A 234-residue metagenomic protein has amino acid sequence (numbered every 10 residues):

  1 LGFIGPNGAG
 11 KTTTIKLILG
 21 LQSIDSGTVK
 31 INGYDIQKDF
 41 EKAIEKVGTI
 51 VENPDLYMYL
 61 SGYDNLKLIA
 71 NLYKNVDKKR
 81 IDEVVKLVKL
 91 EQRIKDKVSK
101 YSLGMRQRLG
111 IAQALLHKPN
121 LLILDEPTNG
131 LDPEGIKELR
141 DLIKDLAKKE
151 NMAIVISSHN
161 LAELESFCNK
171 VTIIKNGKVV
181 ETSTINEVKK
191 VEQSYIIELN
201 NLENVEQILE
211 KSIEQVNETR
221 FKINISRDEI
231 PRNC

Functional and structural regions predicted by a protein language model:
L1-I156, L161-K175, E181: ABC transporter nucleotide-binding domains
G20-S23, I44, E187-K190, E214-Q215: Short, flexible turn/loop "capping" segments at secondary-structure junctions
D77, K95, K178, L202-N204 (+1 more regions): Generic "edge-of-domain/loop-turn" microfeature
K178-L199: Conserved beta-strand-loop-alpha-helix hinge in the C-terminal portion of ABC ATPase nucleotide-binding domains
Q193-C234: Short, charged/small-residue-rich alpha-helical element at the C-terminal edge of ABC transporter nucleotide-binding
